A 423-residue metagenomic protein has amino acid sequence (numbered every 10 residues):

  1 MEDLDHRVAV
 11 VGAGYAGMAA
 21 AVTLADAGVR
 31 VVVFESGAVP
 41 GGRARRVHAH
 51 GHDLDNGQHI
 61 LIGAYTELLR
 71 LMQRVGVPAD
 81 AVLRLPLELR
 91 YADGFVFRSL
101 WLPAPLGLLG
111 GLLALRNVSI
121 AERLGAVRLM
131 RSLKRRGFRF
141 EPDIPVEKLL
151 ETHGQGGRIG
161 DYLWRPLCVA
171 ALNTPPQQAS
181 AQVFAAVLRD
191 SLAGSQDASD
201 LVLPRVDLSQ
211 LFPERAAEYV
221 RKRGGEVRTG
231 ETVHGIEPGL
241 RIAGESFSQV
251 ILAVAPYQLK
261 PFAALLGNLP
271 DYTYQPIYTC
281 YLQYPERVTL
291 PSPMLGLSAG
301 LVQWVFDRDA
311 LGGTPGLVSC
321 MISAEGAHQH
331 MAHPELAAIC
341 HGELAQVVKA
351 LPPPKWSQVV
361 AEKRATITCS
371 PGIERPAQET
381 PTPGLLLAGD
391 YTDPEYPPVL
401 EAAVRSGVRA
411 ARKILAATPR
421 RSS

Functional and structural regions predicted by a protein language model:
E2-L4, E231-A338, G342-V348, P376-Q378: Mid-domain catalytic core of redox enzymes that form a hydrophobic substrate pocket/lid adjacent to a catalytic redox
H6-V33: N-terminal Rossmann-like FAD-binding beta1-loop-alpha1 element of flavoenzymes
A16, V39, Y257: Conserved Rossmann-like nucleotide-cofactor binding loop
A25-A49: Glycine-rich FAD pyrophosphate-binding loop
R45-G63, M130-R136: Glycine-rich active-site loop/strand segments that organize a redox cofactor
Y65-L69, Q73-A181, A185: Mobile amphipathic helical/loop "lid" adjacent to a hydrophobic cofactor/ligand pocket
A186-E237: Helical element adjacent to the flavin cofactor pocket in flavoenzyme catalytic cores
V305-S423: Conserved flavin/dinucleotide-binding core of flavoenzymes
